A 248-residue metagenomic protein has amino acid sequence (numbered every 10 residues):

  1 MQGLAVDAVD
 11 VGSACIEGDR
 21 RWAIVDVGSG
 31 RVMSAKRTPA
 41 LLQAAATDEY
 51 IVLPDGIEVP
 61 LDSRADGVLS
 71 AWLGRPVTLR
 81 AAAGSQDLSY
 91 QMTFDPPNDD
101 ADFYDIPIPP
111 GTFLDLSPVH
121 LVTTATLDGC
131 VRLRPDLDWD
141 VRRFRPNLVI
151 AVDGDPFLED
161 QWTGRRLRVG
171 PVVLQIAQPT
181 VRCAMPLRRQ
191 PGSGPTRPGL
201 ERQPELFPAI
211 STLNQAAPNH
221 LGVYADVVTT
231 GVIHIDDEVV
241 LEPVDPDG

Functional and structural regions predicted by a protein language model:
M1-G248: Metal-cofactor-dependent catalytic cores
